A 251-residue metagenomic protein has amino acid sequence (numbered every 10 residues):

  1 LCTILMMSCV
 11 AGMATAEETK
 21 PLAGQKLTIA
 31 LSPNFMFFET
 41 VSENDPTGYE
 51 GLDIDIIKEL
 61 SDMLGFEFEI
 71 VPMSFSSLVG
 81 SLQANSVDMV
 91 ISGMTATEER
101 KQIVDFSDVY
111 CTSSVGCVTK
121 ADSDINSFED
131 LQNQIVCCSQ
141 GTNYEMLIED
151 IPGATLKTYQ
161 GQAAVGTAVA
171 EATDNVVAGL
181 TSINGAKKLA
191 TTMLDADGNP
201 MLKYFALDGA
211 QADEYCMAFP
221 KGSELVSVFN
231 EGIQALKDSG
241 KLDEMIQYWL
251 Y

Functional and structural regions predicted by a protein language model:
E17-T19, E67, N143-G161, D197-G209 (+1 more regions): Ligand-binding clefts/hinges and TM-proximal coupling segments of bilobed small-molecule sensing domains
E18, L52-D53, K101-V115, L202-D208 (+1 more regions): A structural signal for short loop-to-beta-strand junctions that line the ligand-binding cleft of periplasmic/secreted
E18-M94: Extracytoplasmic small-molecule ligand-binding "clamshell" domains of the periplasmic binding protein/Venus flytrap
L52-D55, E69-G80, S123, K157-E171 (+1 more regions): Short helix-initiation/N-cap motifs at beta->coil->alpha
F66, S77, T95-A96, D108-K157 (+1 more regions): A conserved helix-loop-strand patch within extracytoplasmic ligand-binding domains of the periplasmic binding
F66-E67, Q83-S92, Q134-I135, E171-G185: Alpha-to-beta junction loops
S77-G80, M94-Q102, L147-D150, T173-Q211: A ligand-binding cleft/hinge motif common to bilobed small-molecule-binding domains
V115-S127, D208-G232: A bilobed periplasmic-binding-protein/Venus flytrap-type ligand-binding module shared by bacterial periplasmic
